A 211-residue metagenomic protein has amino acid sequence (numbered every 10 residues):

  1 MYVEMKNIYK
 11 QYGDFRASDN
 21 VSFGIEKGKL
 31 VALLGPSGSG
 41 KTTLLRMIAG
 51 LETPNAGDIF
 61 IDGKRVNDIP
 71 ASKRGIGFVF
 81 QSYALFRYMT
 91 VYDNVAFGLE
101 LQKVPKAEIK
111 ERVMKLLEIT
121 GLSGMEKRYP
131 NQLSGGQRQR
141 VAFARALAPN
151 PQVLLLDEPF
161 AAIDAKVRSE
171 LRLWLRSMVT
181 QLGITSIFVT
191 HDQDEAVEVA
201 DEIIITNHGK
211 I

Functional and structural regions predicted by a protein language model:
L34-P36: The feature captures the beta-strand-to-loop junction immediately N-terminal to the Walker
R65-N67, E100, A107-G124, R176-G183: Conserved ABC ATPase "signature" region
M89-F97: Short coil-to-helix segment of the ABC ATPase nucleotide-binding domain corresponding to the Q-loop/switch region
Y129-L133, Q137: Conserved ABC ATPase signature
F143: Hydrophobic anchor residue at the start of the ABC signature
A148-Q152: A short, proline-enriched helix->beta-strand linker immediately N-terminal to the Walker B motif in ABC-type P-loop
